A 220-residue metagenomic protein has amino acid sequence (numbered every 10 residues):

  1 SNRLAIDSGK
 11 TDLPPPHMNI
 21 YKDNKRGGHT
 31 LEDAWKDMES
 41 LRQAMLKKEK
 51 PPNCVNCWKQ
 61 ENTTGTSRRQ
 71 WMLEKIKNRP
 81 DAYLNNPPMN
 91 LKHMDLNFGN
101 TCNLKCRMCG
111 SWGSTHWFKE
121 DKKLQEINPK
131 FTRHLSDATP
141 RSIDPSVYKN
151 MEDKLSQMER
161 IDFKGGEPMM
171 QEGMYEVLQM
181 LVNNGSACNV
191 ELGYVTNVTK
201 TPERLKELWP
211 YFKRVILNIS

Functional and structural regions predicted by a protein language model:
S1-P80: Accessory C-terminal segments flanking Radical SAM cores
P14-H17, C106-G110, E172-E176, E203-K206: A short acidic (Asp/Glu
K50-N53, F98, C102: Short metal-coordination and nucleic-acid-contact micro-motifs, chiefly zinc-binding Cys/His arrays
V55-N56, L104-M108: C-type cytochrome heme c attachment motif
W58-Q60, C109-T115: Detector for the c-type heme attachment site
T63-K92, C102-L104, Q125: Recognition helices and adjacent regulatory flanks at domain boundaries
K77-P87, P140-E152, P202: A Trp-anchored, charged/polar loop motif used as the substrate-binding/catalytic surface of acyl/ester-handling
L91-T101, W112-P145, L155-M174, N184-E203 (+1 more regions): Core AdoMet radical
